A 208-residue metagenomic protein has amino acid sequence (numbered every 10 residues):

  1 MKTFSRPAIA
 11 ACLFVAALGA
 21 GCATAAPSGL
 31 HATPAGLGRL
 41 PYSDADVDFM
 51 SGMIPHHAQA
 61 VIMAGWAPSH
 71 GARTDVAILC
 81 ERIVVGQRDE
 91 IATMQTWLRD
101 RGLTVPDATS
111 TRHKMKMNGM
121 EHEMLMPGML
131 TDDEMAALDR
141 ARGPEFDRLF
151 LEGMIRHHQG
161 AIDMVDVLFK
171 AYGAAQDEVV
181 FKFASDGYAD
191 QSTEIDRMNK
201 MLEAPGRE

Functional and structural regions predicted by a protein language model:
M1-A11: Bacterial N-terminal signal peptides that target proteins for export
G19-G21: C-terminal motif of bacterial Sec signal peptides marking the signal peptidase cleavage site
T24-E208: All-alpha RGS (Regulator of G-protein Signaling) helical domain and cognate RGS-like helical scaffolds
